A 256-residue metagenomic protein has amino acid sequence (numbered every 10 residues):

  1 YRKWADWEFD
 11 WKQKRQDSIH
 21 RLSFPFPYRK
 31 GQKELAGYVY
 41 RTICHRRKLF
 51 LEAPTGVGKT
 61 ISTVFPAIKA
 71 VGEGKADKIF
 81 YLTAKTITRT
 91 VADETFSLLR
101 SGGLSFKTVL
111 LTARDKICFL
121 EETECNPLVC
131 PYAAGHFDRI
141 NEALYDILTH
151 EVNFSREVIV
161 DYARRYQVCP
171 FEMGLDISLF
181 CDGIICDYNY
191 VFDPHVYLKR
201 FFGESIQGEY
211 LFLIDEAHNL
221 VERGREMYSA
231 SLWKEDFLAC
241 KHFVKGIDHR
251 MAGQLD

Functional and structural regions predicted by a protein language model:
Y1: Short, basic/polar, glycine-containing "phosphate-handling" surface segments that engage DNA
W4-S23, K75-I184, N189-F192, H242-K245: A substrate-engagement module of RecA-like helicase motors
D6-L51: Conserved pre-motif I regulatory segment
F26-K33, G58-I61, R165-V168, E172: Conserved phosphate-coordination/catalytic loops
Y40-R41, T60-G74, T95-L99: Walker A/P-loop NTP-binding motif
H45-P66: Walker A/P-loop
R47-L51, D77-I79, G183-C186, Y210-F212: Generic beta-sheet signal
T63, T90, E94, Y166-G183 (+1 more regions): Signature of the SF2 helicase/ATPase Hel1-core->accessory helical subdomain module
